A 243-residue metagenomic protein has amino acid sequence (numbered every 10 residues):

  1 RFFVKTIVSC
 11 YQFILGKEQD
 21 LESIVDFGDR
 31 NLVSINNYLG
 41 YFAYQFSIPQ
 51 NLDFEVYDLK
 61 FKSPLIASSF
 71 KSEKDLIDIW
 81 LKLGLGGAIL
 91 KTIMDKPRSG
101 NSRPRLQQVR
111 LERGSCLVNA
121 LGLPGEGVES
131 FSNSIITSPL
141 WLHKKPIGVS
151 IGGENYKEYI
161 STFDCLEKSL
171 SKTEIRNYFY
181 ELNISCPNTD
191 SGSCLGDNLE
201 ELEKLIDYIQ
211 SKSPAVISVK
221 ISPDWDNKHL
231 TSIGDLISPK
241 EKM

Functional and structural regions predicted by a protein language model:
R1-I147: N-terminal capping/small domains of soluble enzymes
F61-K74, N119-G122, S150-I160, L195 (+1 more regions): Active-site mouth loops of central-metabolism enzymes
I89-L90, G148-S150, E181, S218-K220: A structural signal for short, well-ordered beta-strand segments and their strand-loop junctions that often border
R110-C194: Active-site beta->alpha loop and helix N-cap motifs at the rims of alpha/beta catalytic domains
Y156-M243: Alpha/beta enzyme core
